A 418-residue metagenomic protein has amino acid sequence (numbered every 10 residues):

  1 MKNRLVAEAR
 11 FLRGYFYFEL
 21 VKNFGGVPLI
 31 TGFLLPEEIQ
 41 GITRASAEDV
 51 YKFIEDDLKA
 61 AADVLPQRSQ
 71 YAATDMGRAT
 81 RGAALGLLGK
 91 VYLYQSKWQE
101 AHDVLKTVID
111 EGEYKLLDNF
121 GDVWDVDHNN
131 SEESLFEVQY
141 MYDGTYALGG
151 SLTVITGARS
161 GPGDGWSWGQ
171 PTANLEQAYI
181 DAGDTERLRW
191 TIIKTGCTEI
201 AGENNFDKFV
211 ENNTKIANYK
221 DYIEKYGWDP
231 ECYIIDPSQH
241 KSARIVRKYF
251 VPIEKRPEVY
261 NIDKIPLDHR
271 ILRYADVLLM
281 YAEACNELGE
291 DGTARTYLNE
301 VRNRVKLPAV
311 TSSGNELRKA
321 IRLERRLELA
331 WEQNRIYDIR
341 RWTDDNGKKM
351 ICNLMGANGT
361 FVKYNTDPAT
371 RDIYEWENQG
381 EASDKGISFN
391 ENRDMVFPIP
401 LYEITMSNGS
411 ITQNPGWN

Functional and structural regions predicted by a protein language model:
M1-F24, I39-D49, L58-Y71, K248 (+2 more regions): Conserved, well-structured interaction surfaces
Y51, K59-A62, R78-W228, I351-F361 (+1 more regions): An aromatic- and glycine-enriched ligand-binding surface/loop that stacks and positions planar moieties
F53, W124-Y179, K264, H269 (+2 more regions): Long, intrinsically disordered, low-complexity segments
K194-N299: C-terminal substrate/ligand-recognition segments
